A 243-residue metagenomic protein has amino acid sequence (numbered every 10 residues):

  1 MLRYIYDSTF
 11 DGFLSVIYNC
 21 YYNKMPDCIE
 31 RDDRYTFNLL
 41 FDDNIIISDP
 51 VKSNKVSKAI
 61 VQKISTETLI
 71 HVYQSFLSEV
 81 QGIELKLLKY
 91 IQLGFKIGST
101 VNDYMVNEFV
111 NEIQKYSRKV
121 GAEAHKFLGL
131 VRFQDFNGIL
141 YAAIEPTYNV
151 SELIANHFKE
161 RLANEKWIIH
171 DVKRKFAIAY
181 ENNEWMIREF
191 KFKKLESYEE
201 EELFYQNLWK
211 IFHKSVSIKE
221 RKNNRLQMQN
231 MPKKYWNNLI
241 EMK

Functional and structural regions predicted by a protein language model:
M1-V51: N-terminal ordered "arm"
L2-T9, N44, E108, I139-V150 (+1 more regions): Conserved aromatic-histidine-acidic binding/catalytic patches
G12-N23, L88-L93, N156-E160, Q206-K214: Short, hydrophobic/amphipathic alpha-helical patches that form generic packing surfaces within helical domains
K24-M25, K63, E67, I83 (+8 more regions): Short secondary-structure junctions and interdomain/linker hinges
R31-H125: Charged, alpha-helical interface segments at or near domain boundaries
T100-E189: Internal, well-folded beta-alpha domain core
K166, A177-I178, Y198-K243: Long, compositionally biased intrinsically disordered terminal regions
M186-F190, E196-E200: A conserved mid-domain beta-alpha-beta active-site/ligand-binding segment of alpha/beta enzyme cores
